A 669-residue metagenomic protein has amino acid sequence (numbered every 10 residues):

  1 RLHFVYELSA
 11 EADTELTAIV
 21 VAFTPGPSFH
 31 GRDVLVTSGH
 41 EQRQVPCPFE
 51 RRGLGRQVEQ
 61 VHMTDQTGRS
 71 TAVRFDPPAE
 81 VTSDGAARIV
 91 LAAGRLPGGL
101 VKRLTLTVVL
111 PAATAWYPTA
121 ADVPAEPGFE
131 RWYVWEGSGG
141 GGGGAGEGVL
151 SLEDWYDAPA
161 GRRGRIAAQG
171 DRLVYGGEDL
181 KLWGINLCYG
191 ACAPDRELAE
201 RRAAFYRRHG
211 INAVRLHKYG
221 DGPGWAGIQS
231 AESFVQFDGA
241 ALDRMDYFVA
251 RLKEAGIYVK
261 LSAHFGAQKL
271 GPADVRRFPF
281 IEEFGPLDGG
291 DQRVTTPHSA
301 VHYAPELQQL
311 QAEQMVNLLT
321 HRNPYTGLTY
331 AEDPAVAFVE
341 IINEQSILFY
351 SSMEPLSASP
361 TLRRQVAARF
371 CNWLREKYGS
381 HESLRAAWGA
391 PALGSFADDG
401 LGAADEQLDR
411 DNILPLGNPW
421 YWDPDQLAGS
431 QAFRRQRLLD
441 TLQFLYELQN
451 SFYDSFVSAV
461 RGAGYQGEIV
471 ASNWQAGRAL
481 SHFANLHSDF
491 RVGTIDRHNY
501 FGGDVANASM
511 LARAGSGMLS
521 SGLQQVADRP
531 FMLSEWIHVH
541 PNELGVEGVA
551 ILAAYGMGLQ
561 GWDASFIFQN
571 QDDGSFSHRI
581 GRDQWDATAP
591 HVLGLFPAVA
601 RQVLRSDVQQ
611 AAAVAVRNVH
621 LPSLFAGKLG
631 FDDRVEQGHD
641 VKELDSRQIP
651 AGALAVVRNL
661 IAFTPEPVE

Functional and structural regions predicted by a protein language model:
L2-F4, I19-V21, K102-L106, W183: Hydrophobic residues positioned within well-ordered beta-strands of beta-sheet architectures
E7-A79: Polysaccharide-binding surfaces and accessory modules of carbohydrate-active proteins
E7-E11, T24, T107-A113, C188 (+1 more regions): Solvent-exposed residues in well-ordered beta-strands and their adjoining turns, especially edge/terminal strands
E11, V21, Q66-G68, Y219-D221 (+8 more regions): An acidic- and aromatic-residue-enriched active-site/binding cleft used to recognize and process polar
E11-E15, R56-E126: Beta-strand-rich recognition/accessory modules
E126-R163: Short, basic/low-complexity N-terminal boundary segments at the transition from targeting/disordered tails
A160-V457, G462-V492: Active-site mouth of glycoside hydrolases
T320, Q449-I469, G477, S481-G502 (+1 more regions): Catalytic-core region of carbohydrate-active enzymes that cleave or remodel glycosidic bonds
